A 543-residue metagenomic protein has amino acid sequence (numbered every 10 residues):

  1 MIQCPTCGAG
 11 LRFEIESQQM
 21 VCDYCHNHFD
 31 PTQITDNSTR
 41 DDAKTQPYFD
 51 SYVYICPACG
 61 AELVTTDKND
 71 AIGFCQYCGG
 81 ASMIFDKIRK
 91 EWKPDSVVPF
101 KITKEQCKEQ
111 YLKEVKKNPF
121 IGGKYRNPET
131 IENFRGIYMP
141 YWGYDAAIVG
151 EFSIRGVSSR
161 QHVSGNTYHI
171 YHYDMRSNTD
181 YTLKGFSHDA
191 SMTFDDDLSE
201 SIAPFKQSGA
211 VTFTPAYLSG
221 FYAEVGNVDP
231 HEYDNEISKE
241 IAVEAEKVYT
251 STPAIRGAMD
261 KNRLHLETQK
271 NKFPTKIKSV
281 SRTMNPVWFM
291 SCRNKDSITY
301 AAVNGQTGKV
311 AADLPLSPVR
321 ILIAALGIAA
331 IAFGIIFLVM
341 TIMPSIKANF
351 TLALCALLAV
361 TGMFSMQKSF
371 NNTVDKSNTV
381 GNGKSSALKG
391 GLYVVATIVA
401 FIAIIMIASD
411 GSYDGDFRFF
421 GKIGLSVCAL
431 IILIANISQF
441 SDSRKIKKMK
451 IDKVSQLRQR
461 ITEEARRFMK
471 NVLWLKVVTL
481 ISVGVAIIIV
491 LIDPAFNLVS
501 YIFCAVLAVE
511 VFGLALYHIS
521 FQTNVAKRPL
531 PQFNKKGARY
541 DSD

Functional and structural regions predicted by a protein language model:
M1, S17-Q19, F49-V53, N69-I72: Residues immediately within or flanking Cys/His clusters that coordinate Zn2+ in small zinc-binding modules
C4-C7, C22-C25, C56-C59, C75-C78: Short cysteine-rich clusters marking metal-coordination/redox-active sites
G10-R12, D30, V64, M83: Short functional micro-motifs and their immediate structural scaffolds
H26-Q33, C78-D86: Short Cys/His-rich micro-motifs in 6-15 aa windows
F29-T45: General zinc-binding finger modules coordinated by cysteine/histidine
K90-R293, V319, I323-A324, M340-Y393 (+3 more regions): Charged, low-complexity helical/coil segments in non-catalytic cytosolic or luminal regions
N285-V319: Extended, hydrophilic extramembrane loops/domains of integral membrane proteins
K389-D543: Alpha-helical transmembrane segments of integral membrane proteins
